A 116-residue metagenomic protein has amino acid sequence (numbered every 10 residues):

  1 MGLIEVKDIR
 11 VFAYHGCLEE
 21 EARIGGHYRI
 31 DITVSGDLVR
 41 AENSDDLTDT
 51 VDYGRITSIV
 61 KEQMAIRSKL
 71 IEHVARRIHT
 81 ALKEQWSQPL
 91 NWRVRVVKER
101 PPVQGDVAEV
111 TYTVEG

Functional and structural regions predicted by a protein language model:
M1-G116: N-terminal, polar/charged subdomain of small-to-medium soluble alpha/beta proteins
